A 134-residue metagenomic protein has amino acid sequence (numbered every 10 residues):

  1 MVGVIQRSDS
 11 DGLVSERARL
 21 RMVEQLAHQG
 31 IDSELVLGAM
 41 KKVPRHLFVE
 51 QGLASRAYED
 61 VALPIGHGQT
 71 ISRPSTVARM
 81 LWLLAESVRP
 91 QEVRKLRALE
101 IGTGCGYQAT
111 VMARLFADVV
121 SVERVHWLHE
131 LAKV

Functional and structural regions predicted by a protein language model:
M1-G52: N-terminal auxiliary segments of SAM/dcSAM-dependent transferases
S10, I65-G68, E100, F116: Conserved short-loop catalytic and cofactor-binding motifs
G12, T70, S121-V122: Short, surface-exposed loop/turn motifs that are enriched in glycine and acidic residues and include a nearby proline
L20-V23, H28, G52, A57-D60 (+2 more regions): Conserved alpha-helix/loop element of class I SAM-dependent methyltransferases that forms part of the SAM/SAH-binding
G30, G66-G68, G102-G106: Glycine-centered flexibility sites
S33-E34, P74, H126: Alpha-helix N-capping/helix-start residues
G38-A39, R79, L131: Short, solvent-exposed alpha-helical surface patches in well-structured domains
L84-V134: Conserved nucleotide-cofactor-binding alpha/beta core module
